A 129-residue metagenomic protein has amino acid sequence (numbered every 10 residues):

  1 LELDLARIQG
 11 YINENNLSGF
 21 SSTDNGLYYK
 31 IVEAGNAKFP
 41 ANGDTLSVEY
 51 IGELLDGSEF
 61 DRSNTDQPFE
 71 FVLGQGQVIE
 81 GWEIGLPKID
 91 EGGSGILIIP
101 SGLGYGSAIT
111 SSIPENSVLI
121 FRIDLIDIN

Functional and structural regions predicted by a protein language model:
L1-N129: Cross-family detector of peptidyl-prolyl cis-trans isomerase
